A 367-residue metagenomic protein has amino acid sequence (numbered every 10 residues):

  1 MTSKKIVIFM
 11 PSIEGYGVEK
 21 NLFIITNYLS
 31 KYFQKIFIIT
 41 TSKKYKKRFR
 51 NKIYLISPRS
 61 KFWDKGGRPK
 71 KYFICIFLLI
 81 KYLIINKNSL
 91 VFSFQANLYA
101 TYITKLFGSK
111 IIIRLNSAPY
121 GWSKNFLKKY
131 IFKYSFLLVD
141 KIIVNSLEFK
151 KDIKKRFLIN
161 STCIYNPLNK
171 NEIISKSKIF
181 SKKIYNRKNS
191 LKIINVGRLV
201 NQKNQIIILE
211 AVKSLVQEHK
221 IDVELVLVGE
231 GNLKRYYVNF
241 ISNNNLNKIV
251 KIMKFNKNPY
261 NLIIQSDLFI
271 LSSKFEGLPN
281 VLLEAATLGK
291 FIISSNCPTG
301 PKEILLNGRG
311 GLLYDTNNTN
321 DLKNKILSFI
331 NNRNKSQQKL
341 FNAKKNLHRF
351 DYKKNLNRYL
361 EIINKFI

Functional and structural regions predicted by a protein language model:
I8-G67, F149-K154, N232-L233: N-terminal strand-loop element at the rim of the active site of nucleotide-sugar-dependent glycosyltransferases
Y16-I24, L191, N195-S214, N232-V238: A conserved mid-protein helix/loop that constitutes part of the nucleotide-sugar donor-binding site
C75, F92-Y99, L115-N116: Short His-centered aromatic/hydrophobic patch
E148, P167: Carbohydrate-associated surface elements
V238-K254: Nucleotide-activated donor-binding/catalytic signature segment of Leloir-type glycosyltransferases, i.e., the conserved
F255, K274: Aromatic "clamp/platform" in nucleotide-sugar-dependent glycosyltransferases that forms part of the donor/acceptor
F291-S295: Short hydrophobic beta-strand element within catalytic cores of glycosyltransferases and related nucleotide-activated
L306-T319, L327-N334: Conserved acidic donor-binding segment of nucleotide-sugar-dependent glycosyltransferases
